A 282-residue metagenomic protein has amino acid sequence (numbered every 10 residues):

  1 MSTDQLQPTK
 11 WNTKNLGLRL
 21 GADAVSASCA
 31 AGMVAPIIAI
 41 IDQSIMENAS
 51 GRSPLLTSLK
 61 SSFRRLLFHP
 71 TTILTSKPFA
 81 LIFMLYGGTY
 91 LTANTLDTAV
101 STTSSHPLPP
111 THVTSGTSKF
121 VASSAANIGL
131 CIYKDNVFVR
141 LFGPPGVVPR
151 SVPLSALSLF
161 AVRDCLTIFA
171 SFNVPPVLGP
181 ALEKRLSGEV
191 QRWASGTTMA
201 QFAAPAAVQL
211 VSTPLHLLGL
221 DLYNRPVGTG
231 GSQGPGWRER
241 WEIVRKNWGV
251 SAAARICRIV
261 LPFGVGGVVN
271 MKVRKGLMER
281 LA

Functional and structural regions predicted by a protein language model:
M1-V208, P214-A282: Glycine-rich, hydrophobic membrane-spanning regions of integral membrane proteins that mediate transport
